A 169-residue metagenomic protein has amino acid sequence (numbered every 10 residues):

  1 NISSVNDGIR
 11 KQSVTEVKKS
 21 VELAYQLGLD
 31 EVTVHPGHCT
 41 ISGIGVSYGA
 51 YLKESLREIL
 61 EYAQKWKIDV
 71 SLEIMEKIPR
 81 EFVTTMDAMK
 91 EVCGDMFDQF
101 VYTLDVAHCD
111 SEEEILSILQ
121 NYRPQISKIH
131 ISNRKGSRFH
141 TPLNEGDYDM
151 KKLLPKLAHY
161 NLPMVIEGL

Functional and structural regions predicted by a protein language model:
I2-V101: Active-site acidic/histidine proton-transfer and metal-coordination neighborhood in alpha/beta enzyme cores
S3-G8, G43, F82-M86, K90 (+2 more regions): Gly/Pro-rich active-site loop or hairpin
S13, A24, V70, D105 (+3 more regions): Conserved, mostly hydrophobic/aromatic
E76, V106-H108: Short, glycine/acidic-enriched loop or turn micro-motifs at the edges of active sites
